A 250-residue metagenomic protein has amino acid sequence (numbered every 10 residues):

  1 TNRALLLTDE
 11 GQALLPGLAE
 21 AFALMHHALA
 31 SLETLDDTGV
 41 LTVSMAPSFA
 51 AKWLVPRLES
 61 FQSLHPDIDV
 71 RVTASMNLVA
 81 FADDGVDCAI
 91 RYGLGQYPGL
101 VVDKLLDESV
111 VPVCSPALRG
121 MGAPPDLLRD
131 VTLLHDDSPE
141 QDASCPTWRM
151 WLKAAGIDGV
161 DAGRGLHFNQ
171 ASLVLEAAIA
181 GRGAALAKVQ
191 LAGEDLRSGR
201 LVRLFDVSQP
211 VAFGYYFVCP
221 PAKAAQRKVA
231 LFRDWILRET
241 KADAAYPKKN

Functional and structural regions predicted by a protein language model:
T1-L24: Basic, amphipathic "hinge/linker" alpha-helix immediately C-terminal to the N-terminal HTH DNA-binding motif
H26-E33: A short, exposed helix-loop element centered on a Lys and neighboring polar residues
D36-L41, D126-D130: Immediate post-signal peptide segment of exported/extracytoplasmic ligand-binding proteins
T38-P98, K249-N250: Central regulatory/effector-binding core of bacterial HTH transcription factors
T42-S44, A89, L134, A185 (+1 more regions): Short, well-ordered beta-strand segments
D67, V189-E194, S198, V207-N250: C-terminal effector-binding regulatory domain of bacterial HTH transcription factors
R71-F168: Acidic, Gly/Pro-rich loop/turn segments at junctions of secondary structure
D158-L204, P210, A225: Hydrophobic hinge/microswitch elements
